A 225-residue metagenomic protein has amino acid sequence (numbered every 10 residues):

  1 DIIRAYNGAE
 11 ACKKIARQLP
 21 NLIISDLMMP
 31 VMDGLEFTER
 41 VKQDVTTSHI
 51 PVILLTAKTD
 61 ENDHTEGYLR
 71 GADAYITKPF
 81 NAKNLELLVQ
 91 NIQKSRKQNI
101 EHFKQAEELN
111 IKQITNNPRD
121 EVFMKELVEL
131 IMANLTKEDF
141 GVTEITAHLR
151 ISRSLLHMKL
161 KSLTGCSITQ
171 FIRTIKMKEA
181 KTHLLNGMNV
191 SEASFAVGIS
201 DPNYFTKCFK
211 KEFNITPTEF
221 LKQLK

Functional and structural regions predicted by a protein language model:
R4-L22: Acidic, metal-coordinating helix/loop segments flanking the phosphotransfer/catalytic sites of two-component signaling
R17, S162-S200, Q223-K225: Terminal helix-turn-helix DNA-binding modules in bacterial transcription factors
M29: Receiver (REC) domain active-site loop signature in two-component systems and cognate sites in sensor histidine kinases
F80-V89: C-terminal output helix
V142-I172, A196-E219: Basic/polar phosphate-binding segments, predominantly the helix-turn-helix DNA-binding elements of transcriptional
